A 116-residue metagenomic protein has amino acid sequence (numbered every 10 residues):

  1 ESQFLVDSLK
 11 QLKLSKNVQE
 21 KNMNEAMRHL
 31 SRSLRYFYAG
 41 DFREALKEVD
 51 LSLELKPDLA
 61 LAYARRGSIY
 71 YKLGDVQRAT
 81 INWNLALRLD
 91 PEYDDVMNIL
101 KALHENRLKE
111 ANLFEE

Functional and structural regions predicted by a protein language model:
Q11-R28: TPR-adjacent "capping" and linker segments in tetratricopeptide-repeat scaffold/adaptor proteins
Q19, A26, A60-L61, D94-D95: Helix-start (N-cap) detector for alpha-helical repeat units in TPR-like alpha-solenoids, especially tetratricopeptide
Y38-A39, K72, A102-N106: Register position in tetratricopeptide repeats
L51-E54, L85-R88: Conserved structural position within tetratricopeptide repeats
